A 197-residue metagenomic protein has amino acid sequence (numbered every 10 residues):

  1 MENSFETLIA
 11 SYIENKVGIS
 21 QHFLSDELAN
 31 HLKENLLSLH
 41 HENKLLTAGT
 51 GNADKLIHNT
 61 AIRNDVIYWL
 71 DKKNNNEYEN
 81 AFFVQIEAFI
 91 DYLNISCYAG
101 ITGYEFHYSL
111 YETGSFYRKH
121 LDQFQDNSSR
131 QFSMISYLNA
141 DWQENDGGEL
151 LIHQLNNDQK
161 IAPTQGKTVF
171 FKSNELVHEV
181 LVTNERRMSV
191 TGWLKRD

Functional and structural regions predicted by a protein language model:
E2-S96: Non-heme Fe(II)/2-oxoglutarate
I19, H107, S133, S189: Amphipathic alpha-helical recognition patches that constitute DNA-binding helices
L24, L110-E112, Q154, E175: Short, flexible loop/turn elements at secondary-structure junctions
I95-I101, Q123-S128: Short, conserved, surface-exposed binding loops centered on an aromatic residue
A99-H107, D146: A short coil-to-beta-strand element that immediately follows conserved catalytic motifs
Y108-Q125: Conserved short histidine dyad/triad with adjacent acidic residue
Q125, R130, N139-D197: Catalytic core of Fe(II)/2-oxoglutarate
